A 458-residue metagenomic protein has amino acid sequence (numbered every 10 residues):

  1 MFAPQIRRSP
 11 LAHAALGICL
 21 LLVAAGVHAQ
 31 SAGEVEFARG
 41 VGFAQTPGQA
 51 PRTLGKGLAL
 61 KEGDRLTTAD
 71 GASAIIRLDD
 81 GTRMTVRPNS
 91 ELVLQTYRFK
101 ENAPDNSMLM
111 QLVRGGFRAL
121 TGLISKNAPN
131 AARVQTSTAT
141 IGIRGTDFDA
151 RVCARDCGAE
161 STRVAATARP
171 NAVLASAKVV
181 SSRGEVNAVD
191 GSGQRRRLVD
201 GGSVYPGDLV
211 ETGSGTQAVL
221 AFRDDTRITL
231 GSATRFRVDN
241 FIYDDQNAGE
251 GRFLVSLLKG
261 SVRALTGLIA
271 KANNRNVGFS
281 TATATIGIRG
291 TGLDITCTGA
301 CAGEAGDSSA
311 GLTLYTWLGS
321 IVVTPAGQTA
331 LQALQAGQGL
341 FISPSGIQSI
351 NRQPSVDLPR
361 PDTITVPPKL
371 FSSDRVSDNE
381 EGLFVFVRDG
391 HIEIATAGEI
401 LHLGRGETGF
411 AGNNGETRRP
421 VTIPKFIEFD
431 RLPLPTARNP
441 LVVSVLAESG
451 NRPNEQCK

Functional and structural regions predicted by a protein language model:
F2-A15: Bacterial N-terminal signal peptides that target proteins for export
A29-L209, R223-K458: Flexible, surface-exposed loop/linker segments and immediately adjacent secondary-structure boundaries
G215: N-terminal extracellular ligand-recognition/capping segment immediately after the signal peptide
L220: Short beta-strand "wing" residues that participate in macromolecule-binding interfaces
